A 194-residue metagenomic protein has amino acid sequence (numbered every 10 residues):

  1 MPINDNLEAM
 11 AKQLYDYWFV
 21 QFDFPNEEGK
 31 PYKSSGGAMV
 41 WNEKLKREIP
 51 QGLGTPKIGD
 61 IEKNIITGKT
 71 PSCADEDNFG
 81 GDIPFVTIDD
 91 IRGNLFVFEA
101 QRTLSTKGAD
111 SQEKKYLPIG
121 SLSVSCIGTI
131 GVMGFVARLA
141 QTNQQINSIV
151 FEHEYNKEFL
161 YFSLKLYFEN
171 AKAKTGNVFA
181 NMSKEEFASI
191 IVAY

Functional and structural regions predicted by a protein language model:
M1-E28, E154-Y155, F159-F162, L166-A173 (+2 more regions): Amphipathic alpha-helical coiled-coil/heptad-repeat segments
M1-W18, S35-K69, A193: Non-catalytic DNA-recognition/assembly elements of restriction-modification systems
G29, P71-N78, G176-V178: Short coil/turn segments at secondary-structure boundaries
M39-R47, P56-E76, P84-I119, A137 (+1 more regions): Sequence-specific dsDNA recognition surfaces
L45-I49, N147-F151, A188-Y194: Short, well-ordered beta-strand elements within core beta-sheets of diverse protein domains
N64-G68, V132, E169-A173: Conserved helix-loop functional segments at active or binding sites
T87-I88, Q101-Y167, T175-V178, S183-F187: A short beta-sheet element
